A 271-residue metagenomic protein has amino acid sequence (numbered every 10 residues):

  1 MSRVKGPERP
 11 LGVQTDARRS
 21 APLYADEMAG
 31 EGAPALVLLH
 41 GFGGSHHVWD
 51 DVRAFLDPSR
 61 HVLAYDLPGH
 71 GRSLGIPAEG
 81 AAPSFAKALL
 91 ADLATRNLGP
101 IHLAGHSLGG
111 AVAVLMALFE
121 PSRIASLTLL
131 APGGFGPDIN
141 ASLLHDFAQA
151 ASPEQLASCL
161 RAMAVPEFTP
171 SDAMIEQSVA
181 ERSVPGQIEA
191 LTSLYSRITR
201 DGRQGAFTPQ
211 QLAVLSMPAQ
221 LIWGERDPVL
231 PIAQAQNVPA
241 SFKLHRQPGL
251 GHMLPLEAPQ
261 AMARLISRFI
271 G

Functional and structural regions predicted by a protein language model:
M1-V37, D57-H61, G80, R96-G99 (+3 more regions): Alpha/beta-hydrolase fold catalytic core
D16, A21-Y24, M28, L63-L108 (+2 more regions): Active-site loop/oxyanion-hole signature of alpha/beta-hydrolase fold enzymes
E27-L74: Conserved HGGG/HGGXW glycine-rich cap/lid loop of the alpha/beta-hydrolase fold
V48-D50, S73-E79, D138-A141, I232-A233: Conserved catalytic-core motifs of eukaryotic protein kinase domains, centered on the activation segment
A54, P218-L250: Conserved loop-alpha-helix segment in the C-terminal half of the alpha/beta-hydrolase fold that carries the catalytic
G99-D138: Conserved hydrolase catalytic core segment
P153-V214: Conserved alpha/beta-hydrolase catalytic His-Asp/Glu region
L250-P259: Catalytic histidine-centered segment of alpha/beta-hydrolase-like enzymes
